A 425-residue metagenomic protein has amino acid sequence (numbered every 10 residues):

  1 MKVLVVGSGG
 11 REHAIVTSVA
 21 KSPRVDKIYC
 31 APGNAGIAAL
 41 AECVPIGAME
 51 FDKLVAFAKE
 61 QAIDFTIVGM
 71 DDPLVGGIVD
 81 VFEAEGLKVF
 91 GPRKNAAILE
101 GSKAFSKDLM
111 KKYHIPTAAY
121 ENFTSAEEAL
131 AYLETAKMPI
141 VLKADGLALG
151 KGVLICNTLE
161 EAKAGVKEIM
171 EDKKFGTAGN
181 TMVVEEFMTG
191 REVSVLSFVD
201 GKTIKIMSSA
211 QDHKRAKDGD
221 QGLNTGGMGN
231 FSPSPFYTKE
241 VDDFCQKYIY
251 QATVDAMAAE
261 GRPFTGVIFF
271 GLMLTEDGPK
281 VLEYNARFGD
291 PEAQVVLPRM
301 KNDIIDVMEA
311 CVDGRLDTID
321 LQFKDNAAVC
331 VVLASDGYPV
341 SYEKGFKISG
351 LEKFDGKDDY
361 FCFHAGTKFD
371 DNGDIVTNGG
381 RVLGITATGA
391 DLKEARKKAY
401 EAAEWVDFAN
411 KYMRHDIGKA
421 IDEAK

Functional and structural regions predicted by a protein language model:
M1-K94: ATP-binding N-terminal substructure of ATP-dependent carboxylate-amine bond-forming enzymes
L4-V5, E100-M182, Q211, P235 (+1 more regions): Active-site nucleotide/adenylate-binding loops and adjacent lid/helix of ATP-dependent enzymes
A20-K21, G36-A38, E60, F90 (+13 more regions): Solvent-exposed alpha-helices and their adjacent loops that cap or buttress functional pockets in soluble metabolic
K53, A129, E161-A164, P339-Y342 (+1 more regions): Short, conserved charged micro-motifs
C156-A293: Internal nucleotide-binding/catalytic subdomain
C245-I268, N285-K357, D370: Active-site "cap" helix and flanking loop/linker of ATP-utilizing ligase/carboxylase catalytic domains
T367-N372, V376-K425: Generic C-terminus detector
